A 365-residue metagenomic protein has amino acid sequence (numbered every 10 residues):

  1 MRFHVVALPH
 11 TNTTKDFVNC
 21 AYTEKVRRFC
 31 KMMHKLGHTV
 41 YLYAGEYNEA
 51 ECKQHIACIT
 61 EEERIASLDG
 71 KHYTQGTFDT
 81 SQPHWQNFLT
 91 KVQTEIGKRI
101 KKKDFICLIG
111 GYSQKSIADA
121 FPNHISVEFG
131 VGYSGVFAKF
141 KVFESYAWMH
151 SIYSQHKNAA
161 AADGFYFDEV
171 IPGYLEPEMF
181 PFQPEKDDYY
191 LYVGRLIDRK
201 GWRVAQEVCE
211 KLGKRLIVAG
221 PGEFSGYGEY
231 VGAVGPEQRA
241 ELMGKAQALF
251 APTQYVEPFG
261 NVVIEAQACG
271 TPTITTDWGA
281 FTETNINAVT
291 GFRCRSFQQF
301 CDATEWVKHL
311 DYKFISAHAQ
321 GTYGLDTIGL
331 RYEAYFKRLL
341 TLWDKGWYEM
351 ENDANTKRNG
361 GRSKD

Functional and structural regions predicted by a protein language model:
M1-D365: Catalytic cores of nucleotide-sugar-dependent glycosyltransferases that transfer UDP/GDP/TDP-activated
